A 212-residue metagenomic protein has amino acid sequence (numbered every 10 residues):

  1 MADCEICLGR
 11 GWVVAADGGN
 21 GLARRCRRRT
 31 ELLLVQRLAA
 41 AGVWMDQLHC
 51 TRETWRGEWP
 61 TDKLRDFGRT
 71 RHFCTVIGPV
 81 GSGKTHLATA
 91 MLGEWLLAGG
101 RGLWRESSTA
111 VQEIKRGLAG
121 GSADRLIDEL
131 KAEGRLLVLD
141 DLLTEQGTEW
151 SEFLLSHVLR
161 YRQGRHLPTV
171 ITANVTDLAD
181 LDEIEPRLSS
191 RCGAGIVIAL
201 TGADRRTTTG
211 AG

Functional and structural regions predicted by a protein language model:
M1-D62, I198, T209-G212: A short, basic N-terminal segment
R52-T75, G93: Pre-Walker A (pre-P-loop) alpha-helix and adjacent loop at the N terminus of AAA/AAA+ ATPase modules, a conserved
D62, L96-E133, Q146: Short glycine-rich substrate-engagement loop in P-loop NTPases that contacts/grips substrate
R71-T89: Walker A/P-loop nucleotide-binding motif
H86-G100: P-loop NTPase Walker A phosphate-binding motif
G100-R101, E133-L136, R165-I171: Loop/turn-to-beta-strand initiation segments
A110-G121, L142-G212: Replace "adjacent to P-loop NTPase cores in ATP/GTP-dependent enzymes" with "adjacent to NTP-binding cores
